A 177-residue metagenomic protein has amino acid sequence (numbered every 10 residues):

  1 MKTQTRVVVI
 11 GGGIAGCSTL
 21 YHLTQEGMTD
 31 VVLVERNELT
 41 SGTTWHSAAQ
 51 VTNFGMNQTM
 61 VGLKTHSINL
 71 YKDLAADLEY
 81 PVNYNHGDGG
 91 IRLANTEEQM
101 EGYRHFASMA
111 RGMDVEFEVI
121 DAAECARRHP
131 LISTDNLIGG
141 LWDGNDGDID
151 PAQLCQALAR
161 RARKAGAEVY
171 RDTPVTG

Functional and structural regions predicted by a protein language model:
M1-A15, V32: Beta1/beta-strand and adjacent pyrophosphate-binding region of the FAD-binding site in flavoprotein oxidoreductases
G16-Y21, R36: Long, amphipathic coiled-coil "stalk"/hairpin helices in large membrane-associated assemblies
L20, T24-Q25, R161-R163: Gly/Ala-rich phosphate-binding loop of Rossmann-like dinucleotide-binding domains, activating on the conserved
T24-T44: Glycine-rich FAD pyrophosphate-binding loop
A49-R128: Dinucleotide-binding Rossmann-like beta1-alpha1 core, especially the glycine-rich loop that anchors the ADP
A122-E124, H129, R171-G177: A conserved short coil-to-beta-strand element within the FAD-binding core of flavoproteins
L141-G177: Helical element adjacent to the flavin cofactor pocket in flavoenzyme catalytic cores
